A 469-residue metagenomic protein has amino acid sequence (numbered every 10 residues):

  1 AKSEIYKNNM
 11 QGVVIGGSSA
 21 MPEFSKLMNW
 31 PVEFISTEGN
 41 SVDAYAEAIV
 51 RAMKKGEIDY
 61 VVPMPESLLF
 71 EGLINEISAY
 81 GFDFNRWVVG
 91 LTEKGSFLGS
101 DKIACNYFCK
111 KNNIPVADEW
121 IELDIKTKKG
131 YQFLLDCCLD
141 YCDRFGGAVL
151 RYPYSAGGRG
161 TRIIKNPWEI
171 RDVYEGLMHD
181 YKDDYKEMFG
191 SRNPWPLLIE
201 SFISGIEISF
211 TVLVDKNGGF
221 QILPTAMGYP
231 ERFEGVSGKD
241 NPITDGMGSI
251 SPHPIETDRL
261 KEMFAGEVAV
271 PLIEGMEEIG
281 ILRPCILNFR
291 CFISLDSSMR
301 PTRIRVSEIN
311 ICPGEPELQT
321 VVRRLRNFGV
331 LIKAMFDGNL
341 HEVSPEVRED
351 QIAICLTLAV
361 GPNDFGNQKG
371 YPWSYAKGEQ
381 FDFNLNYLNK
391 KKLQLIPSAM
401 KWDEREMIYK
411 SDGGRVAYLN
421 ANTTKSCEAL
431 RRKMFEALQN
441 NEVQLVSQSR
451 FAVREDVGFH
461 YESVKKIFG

Functional and structural regions predicted by a protein language model:
A1-V89: ATP-binding N-terminal substructure of ATP-dependent carboxylate-amine bond-forming enzymes
W30-V32, F82-G160, K182-K186, A359: A conserved helix-loop-beta module that forms one wall/lid of the active-site cleft in ATP-utilizing catalytic domains
P115-A117, D143-V149, I164-S209, P271-I279: Conserved ATP-binding module of the ATP-grasp superfamily
M178-Y181, N193, I203-P254, A265-L318 (+1 more regions): Phosphate-binding core of ATP-grasp and ATP-grasp-like enzymes
K186-L198, M276-R290, L340-A353, Y409 (+1 more regions): Flexible, glycine/charged-enriched surface loops at secondary-structure junctions
S201, S249-P252, L356-T357, R415-T424: Short, well-ordered beta-strand elements within core beta-sheets of diverse protein domains
A265-N288, N310-L393, E404: Active-site "cap" helix and flanking loop/linker of ATP-utilizing ligase/carboxylase catalytic domains
E404-R405, K410-G469: Generic C-terminus detector
